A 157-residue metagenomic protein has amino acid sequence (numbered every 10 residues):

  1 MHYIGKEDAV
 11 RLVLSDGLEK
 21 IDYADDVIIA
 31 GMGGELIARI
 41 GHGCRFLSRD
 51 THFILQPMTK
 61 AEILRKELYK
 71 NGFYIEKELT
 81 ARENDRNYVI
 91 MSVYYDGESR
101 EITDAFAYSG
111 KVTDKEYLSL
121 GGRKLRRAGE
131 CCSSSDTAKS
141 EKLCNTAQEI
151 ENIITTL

Functional and structural regions predicted by a protein language model:
M1-D25: S-adenosyl-L-methionine
L18, D25-D26, E35-L157: Class I S-adenosyl-L-methionine
I29-A30: Redox-cofactor binding/interface segments in oxidoreductases and associated redox assembly factors
